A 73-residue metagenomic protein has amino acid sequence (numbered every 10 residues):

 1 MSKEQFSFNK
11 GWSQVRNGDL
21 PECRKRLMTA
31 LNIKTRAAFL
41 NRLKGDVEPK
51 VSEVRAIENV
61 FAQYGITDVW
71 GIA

Functional and structural regions predicted by a protein language model:
M1-R26, I66-I72: A short, Lys/Arg-rich alpha-helix, primarily the initiator
M28-T29, E58: The alpha-helix within a helix-turn-helix
A30-I33, A62: A short, basic/aromatic helix-end/turn motif that makes direct DNA contacts
K34-P49: Recognition helix of helix-turn-helix/homeodomain-like DNA-binding domains that insert into the DNA major groove
N41, I72-A73: Short linear loop/turn motifs
S52-D68: DNA major-groove recognition helix of helix-turn-helix/homeodomain DNA-binding modules
